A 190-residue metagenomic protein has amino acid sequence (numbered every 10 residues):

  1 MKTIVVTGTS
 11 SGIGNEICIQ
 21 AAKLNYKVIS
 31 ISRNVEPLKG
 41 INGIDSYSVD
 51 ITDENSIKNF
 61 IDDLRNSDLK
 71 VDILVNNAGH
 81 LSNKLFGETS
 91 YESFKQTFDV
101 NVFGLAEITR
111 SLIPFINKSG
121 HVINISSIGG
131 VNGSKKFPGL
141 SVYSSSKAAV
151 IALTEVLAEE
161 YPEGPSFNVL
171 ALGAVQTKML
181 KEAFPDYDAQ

Functional and structural regions predicted by a protein language model:
S10, C18: N-terminal Rossmann NAD(P)H-binding glycine-rich loop of SDR-like oxidoreductase domains
S46, T89, T97-F98: A hydrophobic alpha-helix adjacent to the NAD(P)-binding/active-site core of NAD(P)-dependent oxidoreductases, strongly
V49-N59, Y91: The beta1-alpha1 cofactor-binding region of Rossmann-like NAD(H)/NADP(H)-dependent oxidoreductases
N77-S82: Conserved NAD(P)H cofactor-binding loop of Rossmann-fold oxidoreductase domains
L85-F86, S93-K95: Substrate-binding pocket helix/loop in short-chain dehydrogenase/reductase
I123-A149, T154-E155, E159-P162: Catalytic loop of short-chain dehydrogenase/reductase
I151, E160-V175: Conserved Rossmann-fold SDR core element
